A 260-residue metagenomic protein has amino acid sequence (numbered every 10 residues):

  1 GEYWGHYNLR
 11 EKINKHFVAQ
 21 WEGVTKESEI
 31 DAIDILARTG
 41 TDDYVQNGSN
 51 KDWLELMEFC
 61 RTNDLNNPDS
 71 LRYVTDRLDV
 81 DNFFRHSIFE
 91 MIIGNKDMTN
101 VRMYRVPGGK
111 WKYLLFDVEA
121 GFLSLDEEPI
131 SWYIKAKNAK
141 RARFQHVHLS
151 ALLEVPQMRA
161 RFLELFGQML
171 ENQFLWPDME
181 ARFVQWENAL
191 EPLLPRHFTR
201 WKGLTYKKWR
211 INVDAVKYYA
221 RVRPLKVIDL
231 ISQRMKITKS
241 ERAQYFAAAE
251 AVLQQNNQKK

Functional and structural regions predicted by a protein language model:
E2-K51: Conserved ATP-binding subdomain of kinase catalytic cores across diverse folds
Y3, R38-K260: Middle-to-C-terminal accessory/interaction subdomains
